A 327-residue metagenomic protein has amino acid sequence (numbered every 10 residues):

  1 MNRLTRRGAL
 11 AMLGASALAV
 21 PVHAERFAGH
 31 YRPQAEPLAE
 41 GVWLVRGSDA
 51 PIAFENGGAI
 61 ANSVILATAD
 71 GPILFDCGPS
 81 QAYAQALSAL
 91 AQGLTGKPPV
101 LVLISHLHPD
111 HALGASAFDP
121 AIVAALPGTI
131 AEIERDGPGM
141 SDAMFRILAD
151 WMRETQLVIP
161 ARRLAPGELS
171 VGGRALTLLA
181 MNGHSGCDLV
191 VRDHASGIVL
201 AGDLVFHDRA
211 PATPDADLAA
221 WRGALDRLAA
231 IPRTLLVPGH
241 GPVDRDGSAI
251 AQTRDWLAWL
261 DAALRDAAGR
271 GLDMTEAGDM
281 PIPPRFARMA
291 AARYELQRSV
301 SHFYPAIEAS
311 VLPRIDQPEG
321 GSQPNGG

Functional and structural regions predicted by a protein language model:
M1-A17: N-terminal secretory signal peptides and thylakoid transit peptides that target proteins across membranes
N2, A17, E25, A230-L235 (+1 more regions): Accessory terminal helices/loops
E25-R26, H30-P33, P37, A131-A180 (+2 more regions): Metallo-beta-lactamase
P37-L90, V190-G202: Conserved beta-strand hairpin/beta-sheet module of binuclear metal-dependent hydrolase folds, prominently
W43-V45, L103, A124, R162 (+2 more regions): Hydrophobic/aromatic beta-strand patches that form the interior of the parallel beta-sheet core in alpha/beta enzyme
S63, A84, S88, A115 (+5 more regions): Extracytoplasmic/secreted envelope proteins and their assembly/folding machinery, especially bacterial periplasmic
G71-I73, C77-Q81, T177-W259, A263: Metallo-beta-lactamase
A84-Q85, A89-P166: Active-site HxH/HxHxD metal-binding segment of metal-dependent hydrolases
